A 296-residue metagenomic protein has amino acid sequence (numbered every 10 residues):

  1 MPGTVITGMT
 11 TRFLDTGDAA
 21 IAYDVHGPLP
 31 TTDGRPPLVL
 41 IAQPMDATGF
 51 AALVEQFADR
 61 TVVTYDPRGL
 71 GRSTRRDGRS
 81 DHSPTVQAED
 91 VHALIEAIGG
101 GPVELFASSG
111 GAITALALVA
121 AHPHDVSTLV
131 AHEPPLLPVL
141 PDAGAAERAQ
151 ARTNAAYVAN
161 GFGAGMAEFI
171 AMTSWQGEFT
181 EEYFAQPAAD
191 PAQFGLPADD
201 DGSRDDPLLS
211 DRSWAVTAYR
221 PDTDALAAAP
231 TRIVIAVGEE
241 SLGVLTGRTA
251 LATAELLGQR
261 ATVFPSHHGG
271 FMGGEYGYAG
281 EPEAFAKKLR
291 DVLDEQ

Functional and structural regions predicted by a protein language model:
F13-R75, S80: Conserved HGGG/HGGXW glycine-rich cap/lid loop of the alpha/beta-hydrolase fold
T32-D33, I98-G101, Q296: Glycine-rich phosphate-binding loop signature in dinucleotide/nucleotide-binding domains
D66-L70, P135, H267: Short beta-to-alpha linker loops that shape the active-site pocket of alpha/beta-hydrolase fold enzymes
G69-E104: Active-site loop/oxyanion-hole signature of alpha/beta-hydrolase fold enzymes
G101-D142: Conserved hydrolase catalytic core segment
A145, A149-R152, A156-R260: Alpha/beta-hydrolase
L257-Q296: Catalytic active-site module of serine/aspartate enzymes centered on a nucleophile-bearing elbow/loop
